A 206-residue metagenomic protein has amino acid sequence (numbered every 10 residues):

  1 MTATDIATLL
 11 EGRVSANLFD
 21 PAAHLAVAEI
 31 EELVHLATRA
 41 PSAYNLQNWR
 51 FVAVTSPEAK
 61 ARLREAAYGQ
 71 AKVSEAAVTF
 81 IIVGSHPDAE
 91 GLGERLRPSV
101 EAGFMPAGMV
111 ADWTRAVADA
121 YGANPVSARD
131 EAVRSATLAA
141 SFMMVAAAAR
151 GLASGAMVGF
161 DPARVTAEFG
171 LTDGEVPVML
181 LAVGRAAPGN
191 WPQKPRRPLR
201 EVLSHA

Functional and structural regions predicted by a protein language model:
M1-A206: Acidic, surface-exposed loops and disordered segments
